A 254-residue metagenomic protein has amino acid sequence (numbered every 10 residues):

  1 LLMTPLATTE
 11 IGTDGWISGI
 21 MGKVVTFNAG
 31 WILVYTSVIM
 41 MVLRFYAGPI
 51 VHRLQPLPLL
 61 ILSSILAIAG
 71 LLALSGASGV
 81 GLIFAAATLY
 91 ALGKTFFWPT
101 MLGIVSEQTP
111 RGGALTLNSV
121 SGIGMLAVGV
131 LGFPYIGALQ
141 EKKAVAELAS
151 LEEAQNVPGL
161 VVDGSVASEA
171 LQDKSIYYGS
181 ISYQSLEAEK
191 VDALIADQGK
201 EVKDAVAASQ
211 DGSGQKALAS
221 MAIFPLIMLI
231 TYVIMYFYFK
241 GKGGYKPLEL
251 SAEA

Functional and structural regions predicted by a protein language model:
L1-M41, G129-K142: Extracytoplasmic gate region of multi-pass secondary transporters
W31-M40, G124, S220, F224 (+1 more regions): Transmembrane alpha-helical segments of major facilitator superfamily
L43-P56: Helix-to-loop junctions at the C-terminal end of transmembrane segments in multipass secondary transporters
P58-A73: Structural signature of the two symmetry-related core transmembrane helices
S75-A86: Helix-loop junctions at membrane interfaces in 12-TM secondary transporters
T95-P110, T116: Intracellular juxtamembrane helix-capping segments at the cytosolic ends of symmetry-related transmembrane helices
R111-A144: A late C-terminal transmembrane helix in Major Facilitator Superfamily
P134-A222, A254: Low-complexity, proline/glycine-enriched hydrophobic segments characteristic of transmembrane helices
